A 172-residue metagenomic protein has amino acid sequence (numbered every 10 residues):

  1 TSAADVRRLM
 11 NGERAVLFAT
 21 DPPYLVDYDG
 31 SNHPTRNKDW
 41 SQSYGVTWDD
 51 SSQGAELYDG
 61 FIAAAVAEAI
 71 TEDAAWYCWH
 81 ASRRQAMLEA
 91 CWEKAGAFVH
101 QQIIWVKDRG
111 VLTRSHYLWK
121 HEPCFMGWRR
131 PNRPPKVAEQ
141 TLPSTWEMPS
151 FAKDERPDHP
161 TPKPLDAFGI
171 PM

Functional and structural regions predicted by a protein language model:
T1-M172: Core catalytic lobe of class I
